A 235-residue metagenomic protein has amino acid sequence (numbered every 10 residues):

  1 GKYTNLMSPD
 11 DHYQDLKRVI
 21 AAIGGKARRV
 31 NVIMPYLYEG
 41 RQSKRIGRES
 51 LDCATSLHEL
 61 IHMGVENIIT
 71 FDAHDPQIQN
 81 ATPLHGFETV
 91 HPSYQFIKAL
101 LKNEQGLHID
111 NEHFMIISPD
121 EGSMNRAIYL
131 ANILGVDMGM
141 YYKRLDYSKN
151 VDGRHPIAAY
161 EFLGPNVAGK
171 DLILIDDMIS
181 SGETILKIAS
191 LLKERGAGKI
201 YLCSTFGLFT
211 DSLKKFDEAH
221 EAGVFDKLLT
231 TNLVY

Functional and structural regions predicted by a protein language model:
G1-Y235: PRPP-associated nucleotide enzymes
